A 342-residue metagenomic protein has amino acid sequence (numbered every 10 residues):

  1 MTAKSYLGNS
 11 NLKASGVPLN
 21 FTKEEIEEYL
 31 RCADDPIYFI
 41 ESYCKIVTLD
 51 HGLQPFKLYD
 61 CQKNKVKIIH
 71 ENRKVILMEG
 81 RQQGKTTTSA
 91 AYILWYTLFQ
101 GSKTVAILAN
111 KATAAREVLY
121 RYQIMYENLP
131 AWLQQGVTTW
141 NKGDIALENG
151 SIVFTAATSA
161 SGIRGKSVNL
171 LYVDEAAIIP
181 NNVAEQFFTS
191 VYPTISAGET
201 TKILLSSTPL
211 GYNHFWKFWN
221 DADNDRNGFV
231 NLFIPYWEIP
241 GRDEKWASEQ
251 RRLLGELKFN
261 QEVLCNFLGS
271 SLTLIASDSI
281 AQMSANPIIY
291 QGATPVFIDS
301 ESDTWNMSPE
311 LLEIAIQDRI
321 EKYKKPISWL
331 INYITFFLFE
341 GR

Functional and structural regions predicted by a protein language model:
T2-I280: Phosphate/NTP-binding elements of NTP-utilizing enzymes
L94, Y120-Q123, E313, Q317 (+1 more regions): A broadly conserved amphipathic alpha-helix scaffold signal in soluble, globular proteins
L274-S277, A281-G341: PLP-dependent aminotransferase-like
